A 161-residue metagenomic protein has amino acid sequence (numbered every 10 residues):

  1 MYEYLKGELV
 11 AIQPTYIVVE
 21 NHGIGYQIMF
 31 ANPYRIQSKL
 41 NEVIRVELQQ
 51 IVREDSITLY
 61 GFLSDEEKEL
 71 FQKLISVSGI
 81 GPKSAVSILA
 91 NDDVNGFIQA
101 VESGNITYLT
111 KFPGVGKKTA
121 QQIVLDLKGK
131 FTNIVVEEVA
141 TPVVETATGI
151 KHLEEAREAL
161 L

Functional and structural regions predicted by a protein language model:
M1-S76: Structure-specific DNA junction-binding interface
N32, K39, D65, E69 (+5 more regions): Residues at secondary-structure transition points
I57-F62, P82-V101, Q122-N133: Amphipathic, charged-and-aliphatic alpha-helical interface segments that function as noncatalytic docking
L74, L89, F97-V101, L109 (+1 more regions): A short amphipathic alpha-helix within small helical-bundle interaction modules
A85, A120, A156-A159: Small-residue (primarily alanine) positions within well-ordered alpha-helices, especially packing/interaction faces
T110-P113, I123: Glycine- and Gly-Pro-enriched alpha-helical subdomains that act as flexible, kink-prone "lid/hinge" or packing modules
D126-L161: Strongly charged, low-complexity linkers/loops
